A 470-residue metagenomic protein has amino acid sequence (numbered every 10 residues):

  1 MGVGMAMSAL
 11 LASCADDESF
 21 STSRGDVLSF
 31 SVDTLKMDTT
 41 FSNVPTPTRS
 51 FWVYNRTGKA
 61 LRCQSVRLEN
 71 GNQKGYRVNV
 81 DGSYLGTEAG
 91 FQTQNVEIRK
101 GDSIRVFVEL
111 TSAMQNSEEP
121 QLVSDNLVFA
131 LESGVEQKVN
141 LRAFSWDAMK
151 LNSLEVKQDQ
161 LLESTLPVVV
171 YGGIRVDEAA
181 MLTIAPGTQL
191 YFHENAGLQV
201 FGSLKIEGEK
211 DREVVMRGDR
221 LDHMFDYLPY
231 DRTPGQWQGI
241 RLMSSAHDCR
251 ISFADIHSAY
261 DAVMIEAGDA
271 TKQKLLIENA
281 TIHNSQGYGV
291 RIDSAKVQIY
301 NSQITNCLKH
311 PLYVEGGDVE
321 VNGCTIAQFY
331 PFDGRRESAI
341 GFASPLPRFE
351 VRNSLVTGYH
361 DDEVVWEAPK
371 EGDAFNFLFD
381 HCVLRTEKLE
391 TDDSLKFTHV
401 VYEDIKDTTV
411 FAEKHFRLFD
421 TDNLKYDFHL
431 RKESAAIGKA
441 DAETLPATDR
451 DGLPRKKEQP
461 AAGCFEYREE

Functional and structural regions predicted by a protein language model:
M1-V3: Bacterial N-terminal signal peptides that target proteins for export
L10-S13: C-terminal motif of bacterial Sec signal peptides marking the signal peptidase cleavage site
D16-S21, L28-T39, V44-T46, S50 (+4 more regions): Beta-strand/loop edge motif enriched in small/polar residues
T46-T48, G58-C63: Short acidic/proline- and small/hydrophobic-mixed sequence motifs that coincide with surface turns and coil-to-beta
V53-T57: Asparagine-centered strand-capping/turn motif at beta-strand->loop junctions
S65-E69, L162: Change to "...patches in solvent-exposed regions of secreted, membrane-anchored, or virion-exposed structural
L68-G90: Short, solvent-exposed loop/linker segments at beta-strand-coil boundaries, enriched for Pro/Gly and Ser/Thr
